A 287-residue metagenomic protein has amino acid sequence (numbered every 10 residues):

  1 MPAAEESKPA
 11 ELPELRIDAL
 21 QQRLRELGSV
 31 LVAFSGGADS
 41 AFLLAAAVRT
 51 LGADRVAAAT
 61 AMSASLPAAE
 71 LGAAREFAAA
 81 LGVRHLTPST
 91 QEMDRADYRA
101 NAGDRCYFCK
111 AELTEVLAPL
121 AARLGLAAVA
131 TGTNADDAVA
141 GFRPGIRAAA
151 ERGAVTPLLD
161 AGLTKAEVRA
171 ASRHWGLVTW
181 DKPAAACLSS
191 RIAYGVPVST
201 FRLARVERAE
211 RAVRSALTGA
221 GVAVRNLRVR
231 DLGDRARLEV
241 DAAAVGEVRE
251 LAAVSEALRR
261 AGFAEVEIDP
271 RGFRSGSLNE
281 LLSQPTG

Functional and structural regions predicted by a protein language model:
P2-H174, A236, A253-F263, I268 (+2 more regions): ATP-dependent adenylation/nucleotidyltransferase module used to activate substrates
R143-G287: AMP-forming adenylation/ATP pyrophosphatase catalytic core
